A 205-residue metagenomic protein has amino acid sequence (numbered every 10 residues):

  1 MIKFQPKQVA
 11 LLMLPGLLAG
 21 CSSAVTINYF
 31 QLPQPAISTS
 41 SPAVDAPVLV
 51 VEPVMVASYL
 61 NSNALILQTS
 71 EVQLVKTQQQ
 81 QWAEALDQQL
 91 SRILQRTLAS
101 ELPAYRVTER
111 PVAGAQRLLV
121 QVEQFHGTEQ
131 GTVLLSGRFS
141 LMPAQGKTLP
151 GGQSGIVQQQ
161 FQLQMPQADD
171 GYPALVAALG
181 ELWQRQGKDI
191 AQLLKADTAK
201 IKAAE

Functional and structural regions predicted by a protein language model:
M1-A10: Bacterial N-terminal signal peptides that target proteins for export
L17-G20: C-terminal motif of bacterial Sec signal peptides marking the signal peptidase cleavage site
S22-T39, E101-G151: Surface-exposed short loop/turn segments
P47-R117: N-terminal segment of the mature soluble domain
V48-P53, I66, R117-V122, L134-S140 (+1 more regions): Soluble periplasmic/extracytoplasmic beta-strand elements of cell-envelope proteins
Q73-Q81, K147-Q192: Short secondary-structure boundary motifs at beta->alpha junctions and helix caps
K195-E205: Short, highly charged C-terminal tails/helix-capping segments
